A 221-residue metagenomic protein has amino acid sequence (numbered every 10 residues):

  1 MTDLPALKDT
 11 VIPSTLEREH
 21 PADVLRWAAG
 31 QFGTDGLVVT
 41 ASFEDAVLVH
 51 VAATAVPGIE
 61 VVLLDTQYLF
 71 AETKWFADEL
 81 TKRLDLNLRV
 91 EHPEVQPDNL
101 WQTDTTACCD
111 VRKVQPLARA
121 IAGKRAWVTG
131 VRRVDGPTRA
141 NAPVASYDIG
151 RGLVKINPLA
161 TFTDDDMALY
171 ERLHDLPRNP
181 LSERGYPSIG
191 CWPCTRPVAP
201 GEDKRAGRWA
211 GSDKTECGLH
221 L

Functional and structural regions predicted by a protein language model:
M1-L221: Nucleotide-activated chemistry modules centered on ATP-dependent adenylation/adenylyltransferase
